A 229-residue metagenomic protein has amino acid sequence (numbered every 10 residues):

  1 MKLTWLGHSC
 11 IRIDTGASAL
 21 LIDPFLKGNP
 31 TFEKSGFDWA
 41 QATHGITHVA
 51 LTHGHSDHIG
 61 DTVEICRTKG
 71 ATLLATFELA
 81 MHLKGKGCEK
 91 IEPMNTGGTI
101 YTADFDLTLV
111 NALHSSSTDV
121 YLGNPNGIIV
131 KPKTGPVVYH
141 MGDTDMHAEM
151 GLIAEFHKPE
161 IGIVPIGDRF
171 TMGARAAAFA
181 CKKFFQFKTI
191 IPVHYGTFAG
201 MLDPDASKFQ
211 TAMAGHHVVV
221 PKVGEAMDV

Functional and structural regions predicted by a protein language model:
M1-A19, L26-N29, Y101-T108, H114 (+2 more regions): Zn-dependent metallo-beta-lactamase
M1-K2, R67-T72, P136-V138: Short active-site oxyanion
R12-G54, G60-E64, E78, S115-D119 (+1 more regions): Pre-active-site segment of Zn-dependent metallo-hydrolases
L21-D23, I46-G54, L74-F77, V138-T144 (+3 more regions): Active-site neighborhood of phospho(di)ester-bond hydrolases with catalytic His/Asp-centered motifs
N29, H55-G60, A80-L83, G98-Y101 (+5 more regions): Active-site environment of divalent metal-dependent phosphoester hydrolases
G60-I100, F105-S116: Glycine/small-residue-rich loop that forms an oxyanion/phosphate-binding "nest" at active or ligand-binding sites
T72, K84-G98, A178-V229: Binuclear metal-ion centers of metallo-dependent hydrolases, dominated by the metallo-beta-lactamase
S117-N126, K131-K183: Active-site-proximal loop/helix segments of hydrolase catalytic cores
